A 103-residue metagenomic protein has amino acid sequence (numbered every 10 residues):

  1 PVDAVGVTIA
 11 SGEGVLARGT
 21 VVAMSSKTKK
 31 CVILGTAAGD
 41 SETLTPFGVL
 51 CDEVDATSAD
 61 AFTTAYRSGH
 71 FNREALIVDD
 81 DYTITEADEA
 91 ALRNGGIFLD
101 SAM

Functional and structural regions predicted by a protein language model:
P1-M103: Surface-exposed, low-hydrophobicity beta-strand/loop segments enriched in small/polar/acidic residues
